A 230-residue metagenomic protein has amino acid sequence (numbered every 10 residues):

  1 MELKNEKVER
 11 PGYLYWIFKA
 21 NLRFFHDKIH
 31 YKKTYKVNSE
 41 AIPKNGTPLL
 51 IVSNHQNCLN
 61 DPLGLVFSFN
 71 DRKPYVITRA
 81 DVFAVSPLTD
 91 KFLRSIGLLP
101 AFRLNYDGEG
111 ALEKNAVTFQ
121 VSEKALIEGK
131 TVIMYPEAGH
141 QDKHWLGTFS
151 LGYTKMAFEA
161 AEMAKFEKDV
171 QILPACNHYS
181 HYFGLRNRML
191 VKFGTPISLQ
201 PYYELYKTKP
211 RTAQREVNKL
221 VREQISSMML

Functional and structural regions predicted by a protein language model:
M1-Y13: Compositionally biased, charge-rich terminal segments
E2-K4, P43-A111: Catalytic core of membrane glycerolipid acyltransferases/transacylases, capturing the structured, soluble-facing
E2-N5, A111-L230: Non-catalytic C-terminal accessory region of glycerolipid acyltransferases and related lyso-lipid remodeling enzymes
Y15, L22-H55: Helix-to-loop junction immediately C-terminal to a conserved catalytic motif
I17, N21-F25, T89, Y153: Hydrophobic alpha-helical segments of integral membrane proteins, encompassing both true transmembrane helices
A20, L88-K91, R188, K192: Generic alpha-helical secondary structure signal
H26-D27, K33-Y35, F67-P74, F119 (+1 more regions): Basic/hydrophobic alpha-helical interface regions
S39, D81, R103-Y106, N177-S180 (+1 more regions): Residues that form or immediately flank small-molecule/cofactor binding pockets and catalytic motifs
